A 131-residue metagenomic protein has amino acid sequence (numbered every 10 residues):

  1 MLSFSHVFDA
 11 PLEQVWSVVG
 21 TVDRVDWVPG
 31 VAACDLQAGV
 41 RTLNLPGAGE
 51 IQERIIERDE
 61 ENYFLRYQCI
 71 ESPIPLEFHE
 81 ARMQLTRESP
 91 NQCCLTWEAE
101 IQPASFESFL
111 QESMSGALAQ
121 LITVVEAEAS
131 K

Functional and structural regions predicted by a protein language model:
M1-D35: Hydrophobic ligand-binding cavity/cleft-lining segments
M1-S5, V40, E50, F78-E80 (+1 more regions): Intrinsic-disorder/low-complexity, polar/charged segments enriched in Ser/Thr/Lys/Arg/Asp/Glu/Gln
H6, I51-E57, C69, H79-R87: Hydrophobic/aromatic beta-strand elements that line small-molecule binding cavities or substrate pockets in beta-rich
L12-E13, I56-N62, L85-C94: A short, structured loop/turn motif at beta-sheet edges
V15-V19, V25, R41, I55 (+3 more regions): Hydrophobic pocket/interface hotspot
G39-P46, E71: Short aromatic-glycine motifs in intrinsically disordered, low-complexity regions
N62-I70: Short, solvent-exposed secondary-structure boundary/capping segments
E71-V124, E128-K131: Beta-strand/loop substructures that line and gate deep hydrophobic ligand-binding cavities in soluble
